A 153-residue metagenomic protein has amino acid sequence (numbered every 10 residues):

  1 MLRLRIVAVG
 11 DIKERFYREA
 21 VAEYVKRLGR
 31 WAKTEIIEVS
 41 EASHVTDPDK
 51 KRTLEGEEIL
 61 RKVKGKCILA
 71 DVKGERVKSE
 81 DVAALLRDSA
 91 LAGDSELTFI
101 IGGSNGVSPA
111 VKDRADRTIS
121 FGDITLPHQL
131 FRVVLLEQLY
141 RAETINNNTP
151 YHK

Functional and structural regions predicted by a protein language model:
M1-L28: N-terminal beta1-alpha1 ligand-phosphate binding loop
I6, I68, G102, L135: Conserved RecA-like P-loop NTPase ATPase core
V7-V9, I37, I100: Short hydrophobic segments within beta-strands
I12, V72-E75, G103-G106: Short glycine-rich anion-binding loops that position phosphate/pyrophosphate groups of nucleotides and phosphorylated
R18, A22-V25, T53-E57, P109-K112: Short, surface-exposed alpha-helical segments at coil->helix boundaries
A32-K33, E38-T98: S-adenosyl-L-methionine/SAH cofactor-binding core of RNA-modifying enzymes
A84-T125: A mid-sequence interfacial segment
P109-K153: Structured adenosyl-cofactor binding patch, chiefly the S-adenosyl-L-methionine
